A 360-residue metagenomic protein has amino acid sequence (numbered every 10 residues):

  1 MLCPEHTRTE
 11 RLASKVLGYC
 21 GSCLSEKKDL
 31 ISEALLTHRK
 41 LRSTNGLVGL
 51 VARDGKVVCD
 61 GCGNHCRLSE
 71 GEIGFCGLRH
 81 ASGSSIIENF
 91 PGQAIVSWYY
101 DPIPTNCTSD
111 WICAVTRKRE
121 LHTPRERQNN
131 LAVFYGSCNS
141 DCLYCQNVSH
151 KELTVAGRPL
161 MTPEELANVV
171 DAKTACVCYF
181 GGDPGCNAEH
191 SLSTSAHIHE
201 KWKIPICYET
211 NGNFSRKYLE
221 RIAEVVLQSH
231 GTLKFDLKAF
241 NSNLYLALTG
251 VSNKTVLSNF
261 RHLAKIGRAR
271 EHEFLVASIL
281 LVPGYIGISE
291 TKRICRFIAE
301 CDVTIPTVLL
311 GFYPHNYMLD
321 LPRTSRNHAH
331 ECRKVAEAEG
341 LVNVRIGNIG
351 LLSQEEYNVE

Functional and structural regions predicted by a protein language model:
M1-V48, R53-D54, C59-N64, E70 (+2 more regions): Auxiliary Fe-S-binding modules of radical SAM enzymes
V16, E33-L36, E72-F75, R79 (+13 more regions): A generic "cationic amphipathic patch" detector
G21-S22, V57-L78, F134-V148: Local cysteine-cluster metal-coordination motifs and their immediate loop/turn environment, predominantly Fe-S cluster
K28-L41, V58-D60, R67-P102: Hydrophobic scaffolds flanking metal-cofactor catalytic centers in soluble metalloenzymes
V58-G61, A132, C178, K234: Structured core elements
G74, L131, L275: A broad, low-specificity signal marking well-ordered, structured residues that form hydrophobic/aromatic
L78-Q228: Conserved Radical SAM active-site core
P159-L321: Conserved AdoMet/S-adenosylmethionine-binding subsite of the radical SAM
